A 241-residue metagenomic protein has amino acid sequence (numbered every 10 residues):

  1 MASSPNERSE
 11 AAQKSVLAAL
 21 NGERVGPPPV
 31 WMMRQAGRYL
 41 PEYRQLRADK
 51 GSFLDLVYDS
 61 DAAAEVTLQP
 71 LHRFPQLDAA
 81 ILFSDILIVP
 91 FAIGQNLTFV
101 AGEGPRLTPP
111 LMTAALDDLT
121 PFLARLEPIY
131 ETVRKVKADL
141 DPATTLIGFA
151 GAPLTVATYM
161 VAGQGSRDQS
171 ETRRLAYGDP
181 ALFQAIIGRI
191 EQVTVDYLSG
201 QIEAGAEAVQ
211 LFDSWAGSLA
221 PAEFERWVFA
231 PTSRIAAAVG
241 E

Functional and structural regions predicted by a protein language model:
A2-L97, R234: N-terminal basic, low-complexity leaders that serve as flexible interaction/assembly modules and, when applicable, as
S15, R38-P41, G104-T108, Q169-E171 (+1 more regions): Short hydrophobic/aromatic-rich motifs at helix boundaries and adjacent loops
A19-Q35, L77-G102, L123-D168: Glycine-rich, aromatic-flanked loop segments that form ligand/cofactor-binding clefts across common enzyme folds
Q45-A48, M112-A115, L175-G178, S214-A216: A short alpha-helix capping/helix-coil boundary motif
S52-L77, T120-K137, L182-D196: Glycine-rich anion/phosphate-binding loops
I81-A101, P105-F122, A206-E225: Glycine-rich, proline-tolerant flexible connector loops at the mouths of alpha/beta enzymes
R125, E131-E241: Active-site loop segments of alpha/beta catalytic cores
